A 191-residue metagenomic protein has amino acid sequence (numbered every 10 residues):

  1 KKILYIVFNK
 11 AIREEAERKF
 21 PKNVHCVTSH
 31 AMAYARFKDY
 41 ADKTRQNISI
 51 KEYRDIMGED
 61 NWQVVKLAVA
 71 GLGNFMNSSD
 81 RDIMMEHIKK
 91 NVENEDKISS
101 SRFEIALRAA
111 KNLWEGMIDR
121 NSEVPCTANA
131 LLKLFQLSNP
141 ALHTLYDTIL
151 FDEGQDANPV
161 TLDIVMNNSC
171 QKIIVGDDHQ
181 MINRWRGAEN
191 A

Functional and structural regions predicted by a protein language model:
K1, H87, N91, E189-A191: Short, intrinsically disordered, charge-balanced linker/junction segments flanking boundaries in proteins
K1-D42: P-loop NTPase Walker
F8-I12, V24-M32, N121, A130 (+3 more regions): Conserved helicase motor core of SF1/SF2 NTP-dependent helicases
F20, A41, N139, N168-S169: Active-site catalytic pocket residues across diverse enzymes, especially alpha/beta-hydrolases
A33, K43-A68, Q171-M181: Conserved phosphoryl-transfer catalytic core
N47-R54, T144-G154: Short alpha-helical "patches" and their helix-cap loops
W62-T148, P159-I164, R184: Accessory N-terminal region flanking or inserted into the helicase ATPase core in nucleic-acid motor proteins
